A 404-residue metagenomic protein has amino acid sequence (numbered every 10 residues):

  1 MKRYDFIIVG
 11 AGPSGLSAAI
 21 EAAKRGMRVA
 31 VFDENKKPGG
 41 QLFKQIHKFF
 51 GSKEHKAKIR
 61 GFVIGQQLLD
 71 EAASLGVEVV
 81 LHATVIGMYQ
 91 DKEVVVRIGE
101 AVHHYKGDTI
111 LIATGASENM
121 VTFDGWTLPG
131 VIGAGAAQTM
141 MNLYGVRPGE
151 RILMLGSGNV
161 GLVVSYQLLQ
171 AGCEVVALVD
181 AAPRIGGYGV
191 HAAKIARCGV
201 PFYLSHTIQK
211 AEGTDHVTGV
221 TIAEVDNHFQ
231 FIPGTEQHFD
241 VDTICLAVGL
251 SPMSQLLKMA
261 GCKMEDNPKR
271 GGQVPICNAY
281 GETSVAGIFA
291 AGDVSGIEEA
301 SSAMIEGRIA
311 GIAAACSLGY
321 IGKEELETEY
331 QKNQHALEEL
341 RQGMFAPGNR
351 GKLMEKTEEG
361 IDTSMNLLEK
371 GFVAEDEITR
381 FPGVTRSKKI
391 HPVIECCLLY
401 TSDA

Functional and structural regions predicted by a protein language model:
M1-V9, G65-R151, E224-G234, C245 (+3 more regions): FAD-binding core/adjacent interface of flavoenzyme oxidoreductases
F6-M27: N-terminal Rossmann-like FAD-binding beta1-loop-alpha1 element of flavoenzymes
M27-Q41: Glycine-rich FAD pyrophosphate-binding loop
Q67, A72-Y89, V94, L169-K258: A Rossmann-like FAD-binding core segment of flavoenzymes
I132-M141, Q209, T243-G296, K332-Q342: FAD-site-proximal beta/loop scaffold in flavoenzymes
V294-L318: A conserved FAD-binding loop/helix module that cradles the flavin
C316-K356: Active-site-proximal substrate-binding core of FAD-dependent oxidoreductases
Y400-A404: Conserved small/polar residues in nucleotide/adenosyl-binding loops
